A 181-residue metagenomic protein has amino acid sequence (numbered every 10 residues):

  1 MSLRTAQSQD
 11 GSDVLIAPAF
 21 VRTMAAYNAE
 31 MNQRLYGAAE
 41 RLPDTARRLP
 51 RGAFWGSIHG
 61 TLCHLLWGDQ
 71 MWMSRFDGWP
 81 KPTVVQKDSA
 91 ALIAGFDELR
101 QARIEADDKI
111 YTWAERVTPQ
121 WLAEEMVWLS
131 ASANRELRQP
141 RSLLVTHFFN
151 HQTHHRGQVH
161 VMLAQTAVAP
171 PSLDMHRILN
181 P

Functional and structural regions predicted by a protein language model:
L3-R4, S8-G11, R22-D88, A131-P181: Short, contiguous alpha-helical
A17: N-terminal beta-strand motif that seeds the catalytic metal site of vicinal oxygen chelate
P80-L122: Helix-adjacent hinge/juxtasegments
P119-S132: Carboxylate-rich helix-loop segments that flank metal/cofactor sites and access channels in metalloenzymes
